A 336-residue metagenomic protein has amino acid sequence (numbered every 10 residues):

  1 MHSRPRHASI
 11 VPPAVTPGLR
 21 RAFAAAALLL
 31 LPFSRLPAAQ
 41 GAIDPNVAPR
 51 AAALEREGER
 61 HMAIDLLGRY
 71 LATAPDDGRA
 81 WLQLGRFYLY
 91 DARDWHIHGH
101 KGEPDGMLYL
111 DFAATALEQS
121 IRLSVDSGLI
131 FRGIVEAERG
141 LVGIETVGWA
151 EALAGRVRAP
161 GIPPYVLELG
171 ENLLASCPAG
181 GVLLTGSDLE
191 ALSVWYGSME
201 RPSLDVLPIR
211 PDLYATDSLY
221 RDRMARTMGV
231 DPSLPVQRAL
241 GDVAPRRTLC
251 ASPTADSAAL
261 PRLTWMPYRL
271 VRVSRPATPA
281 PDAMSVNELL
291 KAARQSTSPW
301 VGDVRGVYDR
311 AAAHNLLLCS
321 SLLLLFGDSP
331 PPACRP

Functional and structural regions predicted by a protein language model:
M1-S3, P17-G18, P32, K291: Intrinsically disordered, low-complexity regions enriched in serine, threonine, proline and polar/charged residues
R4-F23: Bacterial N-terminal signal peptides that target proteins for export
A24-S34: Bacterial N-terminal signal peptides
R35-A39: Signal peptide processing junction and immediate N-terminal pro/mature segment of secreted/exported proteins
Q40-G180, L192, Y196-P336: ER/secretory pathway lumenal C-terminal domains and tails of membrane proteins involved in glycoprotein biogenesis
